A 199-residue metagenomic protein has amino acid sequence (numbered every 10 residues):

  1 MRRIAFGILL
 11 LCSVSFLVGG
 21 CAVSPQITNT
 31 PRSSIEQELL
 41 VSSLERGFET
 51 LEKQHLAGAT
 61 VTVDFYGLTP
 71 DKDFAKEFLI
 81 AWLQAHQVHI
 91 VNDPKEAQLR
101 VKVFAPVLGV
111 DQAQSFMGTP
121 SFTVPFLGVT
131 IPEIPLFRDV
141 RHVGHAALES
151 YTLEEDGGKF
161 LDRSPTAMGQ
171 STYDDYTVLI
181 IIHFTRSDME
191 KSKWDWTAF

Functional and structural regions predicted by a protein language model:
M1-I4: Positively charged n-region of N-terminal signal peptides that target proteins for export
G7-G19: Bacterial N-terminal signal peptides
C21-Q84, D188-F199: A structural "domain/chain start" motif
A81, A85-H89, P94-D156, T166-F199: Surface-exposed short loop/turn segments
F160-R163: Aromatic (tryptophan-biased) beta-strands that constitute blades/sheets of beta-rich domains
